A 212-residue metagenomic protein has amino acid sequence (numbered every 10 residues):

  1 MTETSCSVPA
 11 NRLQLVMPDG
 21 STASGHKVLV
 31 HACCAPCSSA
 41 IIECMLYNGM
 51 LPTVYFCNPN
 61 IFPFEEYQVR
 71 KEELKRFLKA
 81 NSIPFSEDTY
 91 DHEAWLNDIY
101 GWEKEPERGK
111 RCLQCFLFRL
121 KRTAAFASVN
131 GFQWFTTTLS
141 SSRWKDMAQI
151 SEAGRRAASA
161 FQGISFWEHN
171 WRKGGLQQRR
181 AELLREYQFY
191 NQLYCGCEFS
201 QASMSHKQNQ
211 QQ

Functional and structural regions predicted by a protein language model:
T2-Q212: Nucleotide-activated chemistry modules centered on ATP-dependent adenylation/adenylyltransferase
